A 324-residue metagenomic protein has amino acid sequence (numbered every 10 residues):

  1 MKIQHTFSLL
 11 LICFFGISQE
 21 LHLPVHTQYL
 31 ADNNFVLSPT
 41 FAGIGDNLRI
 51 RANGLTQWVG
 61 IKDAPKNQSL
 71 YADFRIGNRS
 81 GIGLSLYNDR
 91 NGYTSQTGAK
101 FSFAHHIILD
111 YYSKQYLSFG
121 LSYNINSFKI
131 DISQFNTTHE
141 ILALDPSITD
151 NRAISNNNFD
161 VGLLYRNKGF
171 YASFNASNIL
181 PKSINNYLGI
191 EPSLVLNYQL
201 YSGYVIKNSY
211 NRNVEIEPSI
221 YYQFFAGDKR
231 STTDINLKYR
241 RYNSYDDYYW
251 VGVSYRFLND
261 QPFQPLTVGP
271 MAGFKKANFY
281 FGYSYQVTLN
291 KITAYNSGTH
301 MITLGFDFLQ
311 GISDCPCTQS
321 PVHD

Functional and structural regions predicted by a protein language model:
M1: NAD-dependent ADP-ribosyltransferases
Q4-F14: Sec-dependent N-terminal signal peptides
Q19-D324: Subset of outer-membrane beta-barrel
